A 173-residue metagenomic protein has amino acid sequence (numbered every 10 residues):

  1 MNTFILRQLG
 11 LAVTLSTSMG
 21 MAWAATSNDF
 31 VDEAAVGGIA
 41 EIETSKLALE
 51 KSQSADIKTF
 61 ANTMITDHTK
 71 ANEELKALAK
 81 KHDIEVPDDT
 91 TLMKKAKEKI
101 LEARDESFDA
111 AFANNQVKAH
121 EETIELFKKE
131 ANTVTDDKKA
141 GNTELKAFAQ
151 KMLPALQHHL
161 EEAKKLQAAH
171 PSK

Functional and structural regions predicted by a protein language model:
N2-K173: His/Met- and acidic-residue-enriched segments that coordinate or traffic transition-metal cofactors and support
